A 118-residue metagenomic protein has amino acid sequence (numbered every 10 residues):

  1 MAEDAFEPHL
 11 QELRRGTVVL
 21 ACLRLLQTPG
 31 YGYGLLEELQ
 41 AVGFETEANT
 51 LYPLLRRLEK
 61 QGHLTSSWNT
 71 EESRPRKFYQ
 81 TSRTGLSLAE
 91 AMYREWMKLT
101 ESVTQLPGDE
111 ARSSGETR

Functional and structural regions predicted by a protein language model:
M1-Q11: Short, Lys/Arg-enriched N-terminal segment that forms or immediately precedes the first helix of a structured domain
L10-Y52: N-terminal helix-turn-helix DNA-binding core of bacterial DNA-binding proteins
A48, R74-P75: Short, aromatic/basic-enriched loop-to-helix "N-cap" motif that marks the start of an alpha-helix at regulatory
R57: Alpha-helical DNA-recognition elements
Q61-R74, Q80: Beta-hairpin "wing" of winged helix-turn-helix
P75-M92: Basic, amphipathic "hinge/linker" alpha-helix immediately C-terminal to the N-terminal HTH DNA-binding motif
S87-R118: Amphipathic alpha-helical dimerization/coiled-coil segments that flank or bridge DNA-binding/regulatory modules
